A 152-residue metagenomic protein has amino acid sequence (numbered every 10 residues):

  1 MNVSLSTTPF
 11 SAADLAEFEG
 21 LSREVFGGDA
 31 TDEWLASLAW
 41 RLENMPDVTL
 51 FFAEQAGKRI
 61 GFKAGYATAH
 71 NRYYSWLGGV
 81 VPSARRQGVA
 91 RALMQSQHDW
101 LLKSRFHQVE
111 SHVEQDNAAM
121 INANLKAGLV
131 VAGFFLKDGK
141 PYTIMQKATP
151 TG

Functional and structural regions predicted by a protein language model:
M1-E33, T151: Short amphipathic alpha-helix that is part of the acyltransferase structural core
T7, S22, K63, S75 (+4 more regions): Polar/charged side chains located within well-ordered beta-strands of beta-rich proteins
G28-E54, A64: Active-site rim helix/loop that mediates acceptor-substrate recognition in acyltransferases
F52, K58-Y66, Y74-G79: Conserved beta-strand in the GNAT
A67-W76, R85, G139-P141: A conserved beta-turn-beta hairpin within the catalytic core of GNAT-like acetyltransferases that forms part
V80, R86-D99, L125-K126: Conserved acetyl-CoA-binding loop-helix of GNAT-fold acetyltransferases
L101-V113: Conserved GNAT acetyl-CoA-binding A-motif
E110-E114, I121, L125-I144: Conserved catalytic-core motifs of GNAT/GCN5-like acyltransferases
